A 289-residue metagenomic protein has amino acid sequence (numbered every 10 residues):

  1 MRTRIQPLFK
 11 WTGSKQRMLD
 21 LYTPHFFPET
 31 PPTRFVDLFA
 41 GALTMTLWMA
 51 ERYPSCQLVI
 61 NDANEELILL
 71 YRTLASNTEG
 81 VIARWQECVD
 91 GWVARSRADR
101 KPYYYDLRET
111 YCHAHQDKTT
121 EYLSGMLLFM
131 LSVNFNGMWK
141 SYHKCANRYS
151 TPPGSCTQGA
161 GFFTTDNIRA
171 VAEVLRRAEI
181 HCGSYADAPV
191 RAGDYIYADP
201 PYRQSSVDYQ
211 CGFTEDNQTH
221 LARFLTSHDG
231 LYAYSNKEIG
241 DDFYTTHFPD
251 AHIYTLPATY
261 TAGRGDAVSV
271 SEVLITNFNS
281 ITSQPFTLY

Functional and structural regions predicted by a protein language model:
M1, T214-Y289: Long, positively charged, glycine-interspersed low-complexity recognition regions
R2-H25, T30, N77-Y197, P201-S206: SAM-dependent nucleic-acid methyltransferase catalytic core
F26, P31-W92: Conserved S-adenosyl-L-methionine
P32-F35, S55-Q57, L175-A178, H228-Y232: Short active-site oxyanion
L38-F39, N61-D62, H181-S184, A198-P200 (+2 more regions): Short His-Asn-centered micro-motif
A42-M45, N64-E66, S76, V133-N136 (+5 more regions): Short, solvent-exposed loop/turn segments at secondary-structure junctions
L58, I180, I253-T255: Conserved beta-strand scaffold positions in the cores of enzyme catalytic domains, especially in NTP/NDP-utilizing
S206-G212: Glycine/threonine-rich flexible loop motifs
